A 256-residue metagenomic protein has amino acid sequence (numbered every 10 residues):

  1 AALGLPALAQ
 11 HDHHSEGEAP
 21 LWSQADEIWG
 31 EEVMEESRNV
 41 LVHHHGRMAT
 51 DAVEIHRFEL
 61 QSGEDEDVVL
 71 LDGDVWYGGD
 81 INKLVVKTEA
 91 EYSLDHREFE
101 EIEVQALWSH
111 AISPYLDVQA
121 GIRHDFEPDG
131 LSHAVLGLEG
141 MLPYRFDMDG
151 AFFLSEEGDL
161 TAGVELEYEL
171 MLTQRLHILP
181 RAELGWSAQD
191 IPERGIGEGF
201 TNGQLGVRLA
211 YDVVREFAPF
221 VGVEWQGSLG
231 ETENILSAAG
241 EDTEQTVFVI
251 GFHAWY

Functional and structural regions predicted by a protein language model:
L8-E98, I102, A106-H110, F248: Outer-membrane beta-barrel initiation region
D51, V69-G73, I102-A106, S132-L136 (+4 more regions): Hydrophobic, lipid-facing positions within transmembrane beta-strands of outer-membrane proteins
R57-L60, V86-A90, A120-H124, G150-L154 (+2 more regions): Transmembrane beta-barrel strands of outer-membrane/channel proteins
Q61-V69, E91-I102, R123-A134, F152-G163 (+3 more regions): Solvent-exposed loop/turn segments connecting transmembrane beta-strands in outer-membrane beta-barrel proteins
Y77-G79, H110, H124, G140 (+4 more regions): Residue-level signature of outer-membrane beta-barrel architecture
I81-V86, P114-V118, Y144-M148, T173-I178 (+1 more regions): Repeated loop/turn-to-beta-strand initiation elements of outer-membrane beta-barrel proteins
L131-P192: Detector for outer-membrane/organellar transmembrane beta-barrel domains, recognizing the amphipathic beta-strand
V207-D212, D242-Y256: Outer-membrane beta-barrel "beta-signal"
